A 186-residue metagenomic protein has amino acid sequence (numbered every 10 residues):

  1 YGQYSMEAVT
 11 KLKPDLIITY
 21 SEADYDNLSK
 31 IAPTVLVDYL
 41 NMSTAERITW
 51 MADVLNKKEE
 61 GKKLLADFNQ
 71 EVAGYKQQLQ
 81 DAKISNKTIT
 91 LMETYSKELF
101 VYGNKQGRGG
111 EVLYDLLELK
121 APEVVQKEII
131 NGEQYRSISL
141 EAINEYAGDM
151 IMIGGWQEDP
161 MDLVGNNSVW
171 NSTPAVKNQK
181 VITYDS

Functional and structural regions predicted by a protein language model:
Y1-T10: A short, structured surface patch at a secondary-structure boundary
D15-L16, M150: Short, Asp-centered acidic motifs that coordinate Mg2+ and/or phosphate in catalytic or ligand-binding sites
T19, V37, I153: Short beta-strand and adjacent tight-turn residues that come in two discontinuous sequence segments and form the edges
N27-E98: Extracytoplasmic substrate-binding proteins
V101-Q134: Alpha-helical, coiled-coil/dimerization segments enriched in small aliphatic residues
Q134-N144, S168: A short, acidic, amphipathic alpha-helical segment used as a generic capping/interface helix at domain edges
Y146-S186: Structured C-terminal subdomain patch of bacterial secreted/periplasmic proteins
